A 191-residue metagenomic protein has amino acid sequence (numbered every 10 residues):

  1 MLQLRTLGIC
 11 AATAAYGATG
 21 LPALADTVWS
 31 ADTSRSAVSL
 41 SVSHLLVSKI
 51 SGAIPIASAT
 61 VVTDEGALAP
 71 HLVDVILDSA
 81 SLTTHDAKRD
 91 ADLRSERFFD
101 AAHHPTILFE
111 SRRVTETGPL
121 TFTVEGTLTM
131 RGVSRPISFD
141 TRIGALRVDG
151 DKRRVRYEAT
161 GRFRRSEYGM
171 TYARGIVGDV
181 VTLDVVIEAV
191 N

Functional and structural regions predicted by a protein language model:
M1-C10: Bacterial N-terminal signal peptides that target proteins for export
I9-A15, A23: Cleavable N-terminal signal peptides
L21-N191: Low-complexity, acidic/polar, glycine-enriched regions of mature
